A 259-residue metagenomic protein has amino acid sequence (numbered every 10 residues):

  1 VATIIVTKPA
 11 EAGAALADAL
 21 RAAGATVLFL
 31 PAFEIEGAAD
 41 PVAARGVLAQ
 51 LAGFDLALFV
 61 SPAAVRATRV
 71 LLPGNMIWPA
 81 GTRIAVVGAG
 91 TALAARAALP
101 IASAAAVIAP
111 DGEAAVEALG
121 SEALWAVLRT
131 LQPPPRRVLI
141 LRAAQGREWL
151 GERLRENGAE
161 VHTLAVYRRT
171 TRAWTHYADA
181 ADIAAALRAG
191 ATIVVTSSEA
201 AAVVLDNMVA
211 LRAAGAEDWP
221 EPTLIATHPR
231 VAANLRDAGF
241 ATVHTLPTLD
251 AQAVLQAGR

Functional and structural regions predicted by a protein language model:
V1-R259: Conserved beta-alpha
